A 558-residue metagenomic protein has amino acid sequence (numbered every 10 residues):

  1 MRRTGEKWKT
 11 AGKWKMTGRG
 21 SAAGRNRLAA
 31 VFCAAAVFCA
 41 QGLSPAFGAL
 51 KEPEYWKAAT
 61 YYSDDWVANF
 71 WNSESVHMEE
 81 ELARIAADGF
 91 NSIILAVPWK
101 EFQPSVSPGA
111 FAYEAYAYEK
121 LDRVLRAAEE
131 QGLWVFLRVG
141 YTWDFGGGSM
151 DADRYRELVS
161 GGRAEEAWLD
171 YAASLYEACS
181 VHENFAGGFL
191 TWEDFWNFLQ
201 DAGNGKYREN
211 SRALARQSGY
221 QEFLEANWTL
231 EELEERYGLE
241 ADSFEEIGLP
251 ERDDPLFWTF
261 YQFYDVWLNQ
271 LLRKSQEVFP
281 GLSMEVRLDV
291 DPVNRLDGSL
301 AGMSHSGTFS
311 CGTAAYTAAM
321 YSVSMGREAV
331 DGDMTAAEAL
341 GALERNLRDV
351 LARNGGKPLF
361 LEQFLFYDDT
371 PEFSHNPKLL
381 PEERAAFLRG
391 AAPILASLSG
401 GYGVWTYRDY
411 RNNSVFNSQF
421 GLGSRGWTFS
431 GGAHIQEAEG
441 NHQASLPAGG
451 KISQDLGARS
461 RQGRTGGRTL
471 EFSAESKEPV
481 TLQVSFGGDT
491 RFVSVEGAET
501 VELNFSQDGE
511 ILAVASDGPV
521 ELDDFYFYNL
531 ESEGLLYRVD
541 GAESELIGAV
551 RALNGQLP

Functional and structural regions predicted by a protein language model:
P45-S92: N-terminal carbohydrate-binding accessory modules
M78-M150, D265-F279: Aromatic-lined substrate-binding rim segments of carbohydrate-active enzymes
L121, L137-E183, W196-F257: Active-site-adjacent "subsite" loops/lids of carbohydrate-active enzymes
P255-F373, G400: Glycoside hydrolase catalytic-domain groove-lining segments
E344-N412, E533-P558: Substrate-binding cleft of secreted/luminal carbohydrate-active enzymes
Y402, Y410-G432, D523: Extracellular carbohydrate-recognition regions
F420, I452-P479, L503, F525: Extra-cytoplasmic beta-strand recognition segments
H434-K451: Short carbohydrate-recognition loop motifs
